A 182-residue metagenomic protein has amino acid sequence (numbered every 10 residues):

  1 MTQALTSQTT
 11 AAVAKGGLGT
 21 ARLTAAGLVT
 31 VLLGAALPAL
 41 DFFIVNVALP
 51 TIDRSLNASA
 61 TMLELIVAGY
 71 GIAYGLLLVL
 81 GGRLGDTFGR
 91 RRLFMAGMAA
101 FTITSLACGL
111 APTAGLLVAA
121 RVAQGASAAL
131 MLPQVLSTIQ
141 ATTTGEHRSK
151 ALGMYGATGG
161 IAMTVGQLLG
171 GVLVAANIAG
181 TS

Functional and structural regions predicted by a protein language model:
T2-S182: Transmembrane-helix bundle of Major Facilitator Superfamily
